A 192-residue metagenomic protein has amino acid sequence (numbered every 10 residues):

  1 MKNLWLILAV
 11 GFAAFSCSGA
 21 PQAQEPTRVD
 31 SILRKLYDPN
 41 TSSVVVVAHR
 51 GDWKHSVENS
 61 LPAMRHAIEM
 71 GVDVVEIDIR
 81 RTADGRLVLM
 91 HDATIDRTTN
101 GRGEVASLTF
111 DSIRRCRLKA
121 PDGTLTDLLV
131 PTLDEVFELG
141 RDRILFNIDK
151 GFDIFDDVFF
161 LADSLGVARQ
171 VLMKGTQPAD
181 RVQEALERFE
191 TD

Functional and structural regions predicted by a protein language model:
W5-S16: Bacterial N-terminal signal peptides
C17-D192: Phosphate-group recognition and catalysis centered on beta-loop-alpha active-site segments
